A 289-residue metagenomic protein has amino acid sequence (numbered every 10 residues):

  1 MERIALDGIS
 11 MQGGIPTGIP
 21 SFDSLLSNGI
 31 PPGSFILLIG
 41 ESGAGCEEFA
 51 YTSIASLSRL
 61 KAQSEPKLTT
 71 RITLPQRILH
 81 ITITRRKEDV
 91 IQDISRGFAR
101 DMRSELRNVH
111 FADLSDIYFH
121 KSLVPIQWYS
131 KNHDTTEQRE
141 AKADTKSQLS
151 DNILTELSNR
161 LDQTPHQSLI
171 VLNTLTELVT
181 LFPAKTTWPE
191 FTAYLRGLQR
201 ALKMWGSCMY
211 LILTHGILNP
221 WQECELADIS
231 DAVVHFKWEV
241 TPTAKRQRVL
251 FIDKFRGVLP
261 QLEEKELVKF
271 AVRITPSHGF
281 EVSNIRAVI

Functional and structural regions predicted by a protein language model:
M1-Q12, G43, V258-I289: C-terminal regions of RecA-like/P-loop NTPase motor modules
T17-I30: Pre-Walker A adenine-sensing motif
F35-I39: Short hydrophobic/aromatic beta-strand immediately N-terminal to the Walker A/P-loop
E41-N132: Conserved P-loop
T84-E88, D116-F119, T176-E177, H215-N219 (+2 more regions): Conserved nucleotide-binding/hydrolysis micro-motifs of P-loop NTPases
L114-G197: Phosphate-binding/switch loop-helix module in NTP-utilizing enzymes
P165-I170, M204-L211: Loop/turn-to-beta-strand initiation segments
R200, S207-G279: Phosphate-binding/switch region of NTP-binding enzymes
